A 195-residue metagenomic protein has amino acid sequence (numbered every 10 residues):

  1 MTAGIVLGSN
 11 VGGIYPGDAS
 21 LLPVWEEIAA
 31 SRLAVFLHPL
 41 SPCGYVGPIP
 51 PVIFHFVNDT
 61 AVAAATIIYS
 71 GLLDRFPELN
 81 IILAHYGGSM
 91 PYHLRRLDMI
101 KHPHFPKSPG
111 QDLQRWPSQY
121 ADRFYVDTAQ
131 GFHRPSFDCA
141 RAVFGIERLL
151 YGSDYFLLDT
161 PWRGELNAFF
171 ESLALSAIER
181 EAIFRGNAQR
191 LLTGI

Functional and structural regions predicted by a protein language model:
M1-L150: Catalytic pocket-lining loop regions of alpha/beta-barrel enzymes, especially the amidohydrolase/enolase/GH5 lineages
L79, M90, P135-L150, F156-I195: Mid-to-C-terminal alpha-helical segments outside catalytic/metal-binding sites
